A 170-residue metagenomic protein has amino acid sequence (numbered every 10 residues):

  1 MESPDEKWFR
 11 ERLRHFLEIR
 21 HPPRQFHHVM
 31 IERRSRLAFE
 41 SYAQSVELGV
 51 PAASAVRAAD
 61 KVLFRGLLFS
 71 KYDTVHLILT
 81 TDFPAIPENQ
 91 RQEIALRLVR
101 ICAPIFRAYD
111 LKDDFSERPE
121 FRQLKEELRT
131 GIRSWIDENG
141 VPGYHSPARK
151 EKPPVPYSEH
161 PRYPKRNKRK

Functional and structural regions predicted by a protein language model:
M1-K170: C-terminal alpha-helical interaction appendages
